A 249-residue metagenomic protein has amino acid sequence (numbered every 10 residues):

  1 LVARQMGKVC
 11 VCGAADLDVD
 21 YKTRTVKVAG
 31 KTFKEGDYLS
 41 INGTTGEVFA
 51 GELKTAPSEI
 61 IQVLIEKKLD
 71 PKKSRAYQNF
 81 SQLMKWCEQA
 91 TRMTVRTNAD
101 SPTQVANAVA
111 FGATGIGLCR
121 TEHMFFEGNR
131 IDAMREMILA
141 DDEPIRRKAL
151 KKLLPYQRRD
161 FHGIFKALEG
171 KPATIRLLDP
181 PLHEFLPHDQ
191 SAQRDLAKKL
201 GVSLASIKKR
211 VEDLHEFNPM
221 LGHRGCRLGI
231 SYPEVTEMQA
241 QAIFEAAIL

Functional and structural regions predicted by a protein language model:
L1-K31: Conformationally flexible catalytic loops at phosphate/diphosphate-handling active centers
K8, A14-L17, T44-G46, L53-K54 (+4 more regions): Short, ordered loop/turn segments at secondary-structure junctions
V26, G46-V48: Hydrophobic residues embedded in beta-strands of well-ordered beta-sheets
A50, K54-I60: A short, polar/charged loop-to-alpha-helix boundary motif
I60-Q62, K67-L249: Conserved alpha/beta-domain cores
